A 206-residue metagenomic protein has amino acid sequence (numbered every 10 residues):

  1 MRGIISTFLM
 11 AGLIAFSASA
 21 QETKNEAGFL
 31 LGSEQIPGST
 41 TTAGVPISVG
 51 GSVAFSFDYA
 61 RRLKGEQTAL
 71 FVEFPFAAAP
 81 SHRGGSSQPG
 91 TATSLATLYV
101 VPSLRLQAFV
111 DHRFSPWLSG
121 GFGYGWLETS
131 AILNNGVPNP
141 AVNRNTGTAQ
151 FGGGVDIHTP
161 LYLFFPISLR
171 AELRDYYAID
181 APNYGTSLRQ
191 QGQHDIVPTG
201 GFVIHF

Functional and structural regions predicted by a protein language model:
M1-K24: Cleavable N-terminal export/targeting peptides
I14, N25, W117, T148-Q150 (+2 more regions): A broad helix-preferring feature
A20-K64, T199-H205: Short glycine/proline- and aromatic-enriched beta-strand/turn motifs that initiate or cap beta-hairpins
E22, I157-F206: Predominantly the C-terminal beta-signal and adjacent terminal strand-loop region of outer-membrane beta-barrel
T23-E26, E34, Y59-R61, E73-F74 (+4 more regions): Polar/charged side chains located within well-ordered beta-strands of beta-rich proteins
G38-V45, R83-G90, E128-V137, A181-S187: Outer-membrane beta-barrel translocator domains and adjoining extracellular loop/strand segments of Gram-negative
V45-G51, P89-A96, V137-G147, L188-D195: Replace "Gram-negative outer membrane beta-barrel proteins" with "bacterial and organellar outer membrane beta-barrel
F55-N135, T146-A149, I157-L163, I167 (+1 more regions): Gram-negative (and chloroplast) outer-membrane scaffold detector with strong preference for beta-barrel transmembrane
